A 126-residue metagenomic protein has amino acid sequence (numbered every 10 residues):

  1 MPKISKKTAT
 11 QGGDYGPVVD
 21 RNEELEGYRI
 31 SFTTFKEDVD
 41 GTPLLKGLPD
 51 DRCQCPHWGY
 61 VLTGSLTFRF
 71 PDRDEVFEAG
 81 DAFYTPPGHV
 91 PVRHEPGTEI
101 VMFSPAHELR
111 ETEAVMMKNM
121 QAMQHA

Functional and structural regions predicted by a protein language model:
M1-T42, P49, M116, Q121-A126: A short, N-terminal "cap"/entry segment at the start of jelly-roll beta-barrel domains of the cupin/DSBH fold
T42-L44, E78-G80, E111-A114: A short, polar/proline- and glycine-enriched secondary-structure boundary/capping micro-motif
T42-R52, F70, R93: Short histidine-centered beta-strand/loop micro-motifs that create catalytic or ligand/metal-coordination sites
D51-F68: Short, conserved beta-strand element in jelly-roll/cupin
T67, V76, E99-V101: General beta-strand recognition
F70-H89: Short acidic-glycine-tyrosine-enriched beta hairpin
P87-T112: Ligand-binding loop in jelly-roll beta-barrel domains
